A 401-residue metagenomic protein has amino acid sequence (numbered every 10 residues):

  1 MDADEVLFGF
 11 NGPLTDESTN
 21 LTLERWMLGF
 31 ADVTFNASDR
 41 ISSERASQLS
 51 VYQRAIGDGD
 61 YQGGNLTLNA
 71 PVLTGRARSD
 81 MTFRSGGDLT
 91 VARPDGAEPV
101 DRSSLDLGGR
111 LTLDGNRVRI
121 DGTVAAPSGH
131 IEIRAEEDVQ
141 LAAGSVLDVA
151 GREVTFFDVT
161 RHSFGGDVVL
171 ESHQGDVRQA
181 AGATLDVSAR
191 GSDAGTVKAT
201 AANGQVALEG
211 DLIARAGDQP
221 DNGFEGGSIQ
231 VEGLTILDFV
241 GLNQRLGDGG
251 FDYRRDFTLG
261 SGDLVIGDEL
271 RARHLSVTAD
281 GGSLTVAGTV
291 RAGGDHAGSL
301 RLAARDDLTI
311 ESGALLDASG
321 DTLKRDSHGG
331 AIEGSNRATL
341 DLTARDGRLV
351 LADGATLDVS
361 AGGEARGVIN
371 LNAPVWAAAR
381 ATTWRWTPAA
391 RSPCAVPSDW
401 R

Functional and structural regions predicted by a protein language model:
M1-R401: Extracellular and secretory-pathway beta-repeat/beta-biased strand scaffolds
